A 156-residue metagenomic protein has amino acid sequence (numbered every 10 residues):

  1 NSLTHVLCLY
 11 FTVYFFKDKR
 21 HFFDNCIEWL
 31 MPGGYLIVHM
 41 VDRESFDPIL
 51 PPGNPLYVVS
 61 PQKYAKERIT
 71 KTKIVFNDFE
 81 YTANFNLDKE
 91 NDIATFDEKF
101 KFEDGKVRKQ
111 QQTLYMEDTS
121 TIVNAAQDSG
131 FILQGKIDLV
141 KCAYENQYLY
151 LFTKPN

Functional and structural regions predicted by a protein language model:
N1-V6: A short acidic, Gly/Pro-enriched loop at the edge of an enzyme's catalytic core that lines a small-molecule cofactor
C8-Y10: Residues lining the SAM
Y14-F15: A short His-aromatic
K19-R20, N146: Conserved strand-to-helix beginnings and helix N-cap segments that scaffold or border functional pockets
R20-Y35: A short glycine-rich, Lys/Arg-flanked "PGG" loop and its adjoining helix->strand segment in the class I
M40-S120: SAM-dependent methyltransferase
T113-N156: C-terminal lobe and adjacent flexible extensions of AdoMet/dcAdoMet transferase-like proteins
